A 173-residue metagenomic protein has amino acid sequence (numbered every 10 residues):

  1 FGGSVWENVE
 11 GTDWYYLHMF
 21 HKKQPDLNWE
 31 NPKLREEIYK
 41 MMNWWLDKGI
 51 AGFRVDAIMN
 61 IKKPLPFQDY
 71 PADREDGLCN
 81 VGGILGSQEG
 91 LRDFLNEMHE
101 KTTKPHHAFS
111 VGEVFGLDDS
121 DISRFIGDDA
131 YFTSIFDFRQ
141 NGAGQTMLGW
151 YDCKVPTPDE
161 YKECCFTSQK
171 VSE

Functional and structural regions predicted by a protein language model:
F1-K48, I58-G83, D119-D121, T133-I135 (+2 more regions): Substrate-binding/active-site clefts of carbohydrate-active enzymes
E30-E37, G86-F94, P156, E160-E163: Soluble or luminal CAZymes and related metallo-dependent hydrolases
Y39-A51, K162-V171: Short amphipathic alpha-helices and their capping/turn segments at secondary-structure boundaries
F53-V55: Hydrophobic residues within beta-strands of alpha/beta enzymes
Q68-A108: Alpha-helix-loop-beta-strand connector modules within alpha/beta enzyme cores
L95, H99-E173: Conserved alpha/beta catalytic core and glycan-binding cleft of carbohydrate-active enzymes
